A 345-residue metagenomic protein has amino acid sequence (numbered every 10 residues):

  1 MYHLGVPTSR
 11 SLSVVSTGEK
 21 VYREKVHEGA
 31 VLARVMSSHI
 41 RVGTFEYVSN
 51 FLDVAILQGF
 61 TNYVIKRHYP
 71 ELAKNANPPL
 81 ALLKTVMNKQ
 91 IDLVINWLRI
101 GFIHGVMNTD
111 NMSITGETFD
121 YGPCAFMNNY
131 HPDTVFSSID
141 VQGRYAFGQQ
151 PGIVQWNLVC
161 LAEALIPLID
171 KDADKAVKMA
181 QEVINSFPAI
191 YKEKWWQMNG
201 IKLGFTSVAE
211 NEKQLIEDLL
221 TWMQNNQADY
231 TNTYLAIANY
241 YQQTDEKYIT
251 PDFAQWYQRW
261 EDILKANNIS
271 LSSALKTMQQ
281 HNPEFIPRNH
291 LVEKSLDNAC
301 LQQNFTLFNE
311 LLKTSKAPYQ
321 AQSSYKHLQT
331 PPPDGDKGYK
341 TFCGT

Functional and structural regions predicted by a protein language model:
Y2-N75, I114-E117, W156-L158, K276-T277 (+5 more regions): Conserved ATP-binding subdomain of kinase catalytic cores across diverse folds
K20-H104, I114-T221: ATP-dependent phospho-/nucleotidyl transfer catalytic cores
D110: Conserved protein-kinase catalytic-loop position immediately C-terminal to the HRD catalytic Asp
F136, V141-T345: Regulatory N- and C-terminal appendages and interdomain linkers associated with kinase/kinase-like NTP transferase
